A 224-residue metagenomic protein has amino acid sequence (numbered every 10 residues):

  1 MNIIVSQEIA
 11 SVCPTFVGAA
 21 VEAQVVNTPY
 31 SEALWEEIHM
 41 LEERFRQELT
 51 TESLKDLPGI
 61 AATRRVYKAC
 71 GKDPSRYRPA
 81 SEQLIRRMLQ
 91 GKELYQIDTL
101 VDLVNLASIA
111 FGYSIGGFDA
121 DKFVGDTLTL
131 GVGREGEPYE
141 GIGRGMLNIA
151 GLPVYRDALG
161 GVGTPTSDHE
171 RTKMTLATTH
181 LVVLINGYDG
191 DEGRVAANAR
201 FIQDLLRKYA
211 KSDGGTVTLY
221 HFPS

Functional and structural regions predicted by a protein language model:
M1-S224: Charge-biased, low-complexity intrinsically disordered regions
